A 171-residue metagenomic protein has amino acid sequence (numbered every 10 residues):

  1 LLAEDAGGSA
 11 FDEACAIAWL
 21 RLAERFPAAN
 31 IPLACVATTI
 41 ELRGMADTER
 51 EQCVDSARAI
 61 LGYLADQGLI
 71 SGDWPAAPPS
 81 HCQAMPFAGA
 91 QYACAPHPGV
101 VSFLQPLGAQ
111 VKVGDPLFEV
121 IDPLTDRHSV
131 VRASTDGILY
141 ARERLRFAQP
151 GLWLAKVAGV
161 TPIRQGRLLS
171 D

Functional and structural regions predicted by a protein language model:
L1-D171: Structured catalytic-domain cores with a bias toward divalent-metal coordination
